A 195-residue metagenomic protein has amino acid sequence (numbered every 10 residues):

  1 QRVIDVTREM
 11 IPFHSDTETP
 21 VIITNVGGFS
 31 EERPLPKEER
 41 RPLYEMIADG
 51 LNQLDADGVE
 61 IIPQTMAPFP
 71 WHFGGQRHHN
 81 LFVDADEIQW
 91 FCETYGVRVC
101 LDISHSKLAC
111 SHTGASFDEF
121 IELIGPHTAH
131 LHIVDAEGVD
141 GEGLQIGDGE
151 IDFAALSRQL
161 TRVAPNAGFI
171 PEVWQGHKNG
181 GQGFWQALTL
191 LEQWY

Functional and structural regions predicted by a protein language model:
Q1, P34, H78-F82, H105-N166 (+1 more regions): Gly/Pro-rich active-site loop or hairpin
Q1-R98, L108: Active-site acidic/histidine proton-transfer and metal-coordination neighborhood in alpha/beta enzyme cores
I11, S157-T161, E192: Generic structural signal for well-ordered alpha-helical scaffold segments
I22-T24, I61-P63, V99-D102, A129-I133 (+1 more regions): Hydrophobic faces of well-ordered beta-strands that scaffold small-molecule active sites in alpha/beta enzyme cores
A56-V59, R162-P165, E192-Y195: Structural alpha-beta junctions
K178-Y195: C-terminal helical cap(s) of enzyme catalytic domains, especially alpha/beta-barrels
